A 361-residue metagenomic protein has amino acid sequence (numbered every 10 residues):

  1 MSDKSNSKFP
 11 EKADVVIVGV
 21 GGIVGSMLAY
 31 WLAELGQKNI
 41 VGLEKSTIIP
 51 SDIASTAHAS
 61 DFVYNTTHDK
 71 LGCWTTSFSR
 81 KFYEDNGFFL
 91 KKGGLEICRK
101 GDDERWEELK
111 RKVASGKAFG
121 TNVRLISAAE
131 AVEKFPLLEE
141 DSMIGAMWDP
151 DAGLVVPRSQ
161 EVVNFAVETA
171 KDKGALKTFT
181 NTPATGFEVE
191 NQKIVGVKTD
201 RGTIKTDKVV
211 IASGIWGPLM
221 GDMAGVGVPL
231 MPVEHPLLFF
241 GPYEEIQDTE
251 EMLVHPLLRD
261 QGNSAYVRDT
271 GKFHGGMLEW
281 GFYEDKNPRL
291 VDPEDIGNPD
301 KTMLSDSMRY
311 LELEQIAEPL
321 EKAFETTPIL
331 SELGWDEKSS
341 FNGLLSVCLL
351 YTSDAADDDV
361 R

Functional and structural regions predicted by a protein language model:
E11-A13, D200-K208: Core beta-strand elements of the Rossmann-like FAD/NAD(P) dinucleotide-binding domain in flavoenzyme oxidoreductases
V15-V41: N-terminal Rossmann-like FAD-binding beta1-loop-alpha1 element of flavoenzymes
A33-S55: Glycine-rich FAD pyrophosphate-binding loop
A59-K134, G262-V267, S307: Dinucleotide-binding Rossmann-like beta1-alpha1 core, especially the glycine-rich loop that anchors the ADP
K81, D85, G101-K173, K177-T180 (+1 more regions): Flavin (FAD/FMN) cofactor-binding and adjacent substrate-gating region of FAD-dependent oxidoreductase domains
T206-V254: Central helical "cap/lid" subdomain
E244-L350: Active-site lid/adjacent beta-loop-alpha segment flanking the redox-cofactor pocket in flavoenzymes
Y351-V360: Single conserved hydrophobic/aromatic residue that forms the stacking wall/gate of nucleotide- or nucleobase-binding
